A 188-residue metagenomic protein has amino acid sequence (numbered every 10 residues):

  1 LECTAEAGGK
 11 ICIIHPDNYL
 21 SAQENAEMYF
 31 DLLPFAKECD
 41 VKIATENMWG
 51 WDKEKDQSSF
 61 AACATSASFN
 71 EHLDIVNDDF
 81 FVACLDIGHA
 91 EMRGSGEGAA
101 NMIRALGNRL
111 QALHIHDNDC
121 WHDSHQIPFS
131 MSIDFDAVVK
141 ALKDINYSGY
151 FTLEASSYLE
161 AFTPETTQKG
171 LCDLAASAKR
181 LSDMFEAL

Functional and structural regions predicted by a protein language model:
L1-E2, E38: Generic detector of solvent-exposed, compositionally biased contiguous segments
E2, A7-K10, L32, K55 (+1 more regions): Histidine-acidic metal/acid-base catalytic patches
E6-A22, T45-W51: Active-site groove signature of glycoside hydrolases
Y19-L32, A36, K55-C63: Active-site cleft segment of glycoside hydrolase catalytic domains centered on the general acid/base Glu
K37-E38, N146: Short helix-terminating capping/connector loops at secondary-structure junctions
C39-T45, D79-C84: Short, structured loop/turn "capping" segments at alpha-beta junctions
K42-D56, T65-S68: Conserved anion-binding
